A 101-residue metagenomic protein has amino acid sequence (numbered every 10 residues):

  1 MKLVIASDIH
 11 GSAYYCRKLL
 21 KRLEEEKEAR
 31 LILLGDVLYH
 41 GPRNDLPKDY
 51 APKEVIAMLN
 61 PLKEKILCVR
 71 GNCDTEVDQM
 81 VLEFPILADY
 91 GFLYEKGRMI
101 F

Functional and structural regions predicted by a protein language model:
K2-G97: Core catalytic region of metal-dependent phosphoesterases/phosphodiesterases, especially metallo-beta-lactamase-like
M99-F101: Short hydrophobic-aromatic micro-motifs
